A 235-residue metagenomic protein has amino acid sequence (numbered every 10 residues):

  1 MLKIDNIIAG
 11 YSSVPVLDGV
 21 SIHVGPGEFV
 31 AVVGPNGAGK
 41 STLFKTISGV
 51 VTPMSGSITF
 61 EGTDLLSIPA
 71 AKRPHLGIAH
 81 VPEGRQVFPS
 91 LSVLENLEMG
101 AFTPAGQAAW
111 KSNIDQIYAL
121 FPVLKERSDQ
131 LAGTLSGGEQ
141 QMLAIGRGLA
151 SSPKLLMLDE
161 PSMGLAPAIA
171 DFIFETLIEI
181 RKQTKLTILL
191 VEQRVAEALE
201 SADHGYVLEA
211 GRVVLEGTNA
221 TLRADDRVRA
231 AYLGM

Functional and structural regions predicted by a protein language model:
S12, I68, V93-S112, L120-K125 (+2 more regions): ABC-type ATPase nucleotide-binding domains, specifically the catalytic core motifs of the NBD
V33-P35: The feature captures the beta-strand-to-loop junction immediately N-terminal to the Walker
S48: Helix-to-loop junction immediately C-terminal to a conserved catalytic motif
G56-D64, L76, W110-I114: Conserved ABC transporter NBD signature motif
L131-L135, E139: Conserved ABC ATPase signature
G148-L149: ABC ATPase C-loop
D171-K185: Helical segment within the ABC ATPase nucleotide-binding domain
